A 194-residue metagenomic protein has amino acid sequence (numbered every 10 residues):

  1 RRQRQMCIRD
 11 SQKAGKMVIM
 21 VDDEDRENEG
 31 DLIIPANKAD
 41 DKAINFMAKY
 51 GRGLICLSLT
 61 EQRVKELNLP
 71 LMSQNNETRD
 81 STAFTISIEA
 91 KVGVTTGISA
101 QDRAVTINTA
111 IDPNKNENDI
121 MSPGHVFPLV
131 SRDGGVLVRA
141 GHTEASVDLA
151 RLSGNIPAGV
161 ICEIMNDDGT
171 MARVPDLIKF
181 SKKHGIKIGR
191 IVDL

Functional and structural regions predicted by a protein language model:
R1-I8: Short, small-residue-biased leader/transition segments that mark boundaries at the very start of proteins
R9-G15, L152-G154: Glycine-rich phosphate/diphosphate-binding loops that line cofactor/substrate pockets in enzymes
K13-N28, P35-A36: N-terminal glycine-rich anion-binding loops that anchor highly charged ligand groups
I19-D22, I34, C56-L59, I86-I88 (+6 more regions): General beta-strand structural signal in soluble alpha/beta enzymes
E27, H125-F127, V136-A140, E144-A172 (+1 more regions): Glycine-rich phosphate/pyrophosphate-binding loops and their adjacent beta-strand/loop elements at enzyme active sites
E29-T85: A phosphate-binding glycine/aspartate-rich beta-alpha loop in the early core of alpha/beta enzymes
S73-V138: Hydrophobic alpha-helical hairpins/lids featuring a short glycine-rich hinge
G169-H184, I188-D193: Terminal amphipathic helices with adjacent charged low-complexity linkers/tails
